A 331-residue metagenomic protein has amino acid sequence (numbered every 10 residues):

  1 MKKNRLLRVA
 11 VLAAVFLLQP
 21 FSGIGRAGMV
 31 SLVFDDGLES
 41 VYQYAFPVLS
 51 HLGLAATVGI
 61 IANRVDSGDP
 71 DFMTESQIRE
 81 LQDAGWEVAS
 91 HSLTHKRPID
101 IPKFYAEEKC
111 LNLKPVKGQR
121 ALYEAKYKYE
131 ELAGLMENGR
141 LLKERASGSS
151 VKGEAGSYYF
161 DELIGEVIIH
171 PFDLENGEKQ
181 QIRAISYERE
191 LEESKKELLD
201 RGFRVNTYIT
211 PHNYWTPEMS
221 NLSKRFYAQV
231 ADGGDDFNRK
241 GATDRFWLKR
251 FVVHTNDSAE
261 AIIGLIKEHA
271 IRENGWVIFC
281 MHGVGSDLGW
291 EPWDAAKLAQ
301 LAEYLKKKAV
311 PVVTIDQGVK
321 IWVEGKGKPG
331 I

Functional and structural regions predicted by a protein language model:
K2-V11: Bacterial N-terminal signal peptides that target proteins for export
A10-P20: Bacterial N-terminal signal peptides
G25-A27: Boundary at the C-terminal end of the N-terminal hydrophobic targeting segment
M29, S50-K109, D173, R183-M219 (+5 more regions): Metal-dependent polysaccharide deacetylase catalytic core of the NodB/CE4 family, i.e., the active-site-bearing domain
L32-F34, L38-G53: Active-site-proximal N-terminal segment of extracellular/periplasmic enzymes that hydrolyze or transfer
D36, R189-E192, D200-R201, F251-Q317: Catalytic grooves of carbohydrate-active enzymes
K103-S186: Extracellular polysaccharide-degrading/modifying enzymes targeting complex plant/algal/animal polysaccharides
R225-F226, K308: Short, structured coil segments at secondary-structure junctions
